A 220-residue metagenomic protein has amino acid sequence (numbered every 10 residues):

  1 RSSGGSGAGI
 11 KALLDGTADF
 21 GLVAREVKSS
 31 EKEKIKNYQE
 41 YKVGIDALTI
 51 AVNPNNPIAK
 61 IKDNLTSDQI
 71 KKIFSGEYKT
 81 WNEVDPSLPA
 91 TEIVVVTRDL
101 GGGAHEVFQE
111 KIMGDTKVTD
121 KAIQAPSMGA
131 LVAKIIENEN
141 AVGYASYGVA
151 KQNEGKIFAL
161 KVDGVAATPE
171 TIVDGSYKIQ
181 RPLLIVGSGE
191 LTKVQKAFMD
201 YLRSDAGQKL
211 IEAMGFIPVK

Functional and structural regions predicted by a protein language model:
R1-K220: Exported/periplasmic ABC-transporter solute-binding proteins
